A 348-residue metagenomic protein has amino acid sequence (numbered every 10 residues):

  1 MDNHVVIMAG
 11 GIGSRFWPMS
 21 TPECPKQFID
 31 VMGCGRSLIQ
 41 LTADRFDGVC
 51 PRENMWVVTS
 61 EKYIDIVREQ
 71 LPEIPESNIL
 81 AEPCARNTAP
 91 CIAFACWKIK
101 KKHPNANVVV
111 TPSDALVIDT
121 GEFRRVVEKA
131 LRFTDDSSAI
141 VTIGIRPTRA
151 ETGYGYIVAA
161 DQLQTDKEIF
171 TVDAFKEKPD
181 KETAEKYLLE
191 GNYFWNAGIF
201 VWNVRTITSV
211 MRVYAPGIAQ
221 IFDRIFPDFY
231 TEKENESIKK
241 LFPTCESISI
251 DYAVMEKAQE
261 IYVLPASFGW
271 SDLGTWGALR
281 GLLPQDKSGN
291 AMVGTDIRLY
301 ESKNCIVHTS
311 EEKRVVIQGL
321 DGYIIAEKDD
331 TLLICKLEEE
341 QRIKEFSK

Functional and structural regions predicted by a protein language model:
M1-I7, R15-P22, G33-P112, I118-E128: Conserved N-terminal catalytic core of the sugar/cofactor nucleotidyltransferase
I7-A9, V58, V109-P112, T142-R146 (+3 more regions): Short beta-strand segments
I39, A95, D114, I157 (+3 more regions): Residue-level signal for inorganic ion chemistry
T120-F242, Y262, E312, K336: Conserved core of the sugar-phosphate nucleotidyltransferase
V204-K348: Left-handed beta-helix
